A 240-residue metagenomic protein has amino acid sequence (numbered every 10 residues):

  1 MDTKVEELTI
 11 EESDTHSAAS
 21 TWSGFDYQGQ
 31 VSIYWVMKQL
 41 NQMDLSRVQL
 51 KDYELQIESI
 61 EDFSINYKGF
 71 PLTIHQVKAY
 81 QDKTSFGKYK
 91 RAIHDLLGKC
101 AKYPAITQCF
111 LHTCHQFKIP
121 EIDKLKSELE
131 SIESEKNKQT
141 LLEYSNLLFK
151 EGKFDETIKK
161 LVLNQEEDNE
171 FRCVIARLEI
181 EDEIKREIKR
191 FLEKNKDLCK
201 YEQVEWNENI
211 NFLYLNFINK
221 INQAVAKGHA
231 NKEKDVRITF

Functional and structural regions predicted by a protein language model:
M1-S23, V77-F240: Acidic metal-coordinating catalytic centers involved in nucleic-acid phosphodiester chemistry
T21-W22, D26-H94: Catalytic centers of nucleases
